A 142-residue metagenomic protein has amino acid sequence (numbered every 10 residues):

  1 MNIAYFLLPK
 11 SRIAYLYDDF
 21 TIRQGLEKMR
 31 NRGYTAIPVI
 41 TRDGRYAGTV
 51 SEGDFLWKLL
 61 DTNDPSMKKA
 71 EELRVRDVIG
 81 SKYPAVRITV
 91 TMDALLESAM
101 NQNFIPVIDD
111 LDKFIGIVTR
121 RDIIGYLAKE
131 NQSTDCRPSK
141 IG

Functional and structural regions predicted by a protein language model:
M1-R12, S51-A85, T91-Q102, T119-G142: Tandem CBS (Bateman) regulatory domains
Y15-Y34, I40, P84-Q102, I108-D110 (+1 more regions): The conserved cystathionine-beta-synthase
M29-R32, I37-D54, A99, V107-D122: A glycine-centered beta-loop-beta connector
